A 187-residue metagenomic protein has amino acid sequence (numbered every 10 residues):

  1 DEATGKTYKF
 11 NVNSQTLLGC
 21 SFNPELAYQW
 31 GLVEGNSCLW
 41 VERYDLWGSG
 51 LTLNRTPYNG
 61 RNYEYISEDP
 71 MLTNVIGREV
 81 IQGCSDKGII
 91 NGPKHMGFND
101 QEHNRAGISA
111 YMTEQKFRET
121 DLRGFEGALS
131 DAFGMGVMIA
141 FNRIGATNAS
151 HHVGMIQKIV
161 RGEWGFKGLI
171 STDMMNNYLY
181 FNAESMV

Functional and structural regions predicted by a protein language model:
D1-V187: Glycoside hydrolase catalytic-domain context in secreted enzymes
